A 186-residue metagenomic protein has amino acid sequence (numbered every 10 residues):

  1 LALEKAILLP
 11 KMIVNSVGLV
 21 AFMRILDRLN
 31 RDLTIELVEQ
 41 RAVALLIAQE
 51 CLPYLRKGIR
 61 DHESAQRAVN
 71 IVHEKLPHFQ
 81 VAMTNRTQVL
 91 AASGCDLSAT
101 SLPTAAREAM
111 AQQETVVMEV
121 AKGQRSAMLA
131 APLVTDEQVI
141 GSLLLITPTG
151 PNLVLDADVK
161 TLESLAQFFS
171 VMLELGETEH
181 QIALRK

Functional and structural regions predicted by a protein language model:
L1-Y54: Membrane-embedded alpha-helical hairpins and interfacial helices in multi-pass inner-membrane proteins
Y54-A68: Signal-transducing coiled-coil linker helices
G58, V69-G123: Structured interaction and signal-relay segments at domain junctions
G123-V134, G141: A short beta-strand signature within small-molecule sensing/ligand-binding domains used in signal transduction
E137-T147: Sensory beta-strand/linker motifs that couple input domains to effectors
T147-L162, E177: Regulatory loop-to-helix N-cap segments in sensory/regulatory domains that couple ligand/signal detection
T161-H180: Signal-transmission/dimerization alpha-helices at domain junctions
H180-K186: Short, highly charged C-terminal tails/helix-capping segments
